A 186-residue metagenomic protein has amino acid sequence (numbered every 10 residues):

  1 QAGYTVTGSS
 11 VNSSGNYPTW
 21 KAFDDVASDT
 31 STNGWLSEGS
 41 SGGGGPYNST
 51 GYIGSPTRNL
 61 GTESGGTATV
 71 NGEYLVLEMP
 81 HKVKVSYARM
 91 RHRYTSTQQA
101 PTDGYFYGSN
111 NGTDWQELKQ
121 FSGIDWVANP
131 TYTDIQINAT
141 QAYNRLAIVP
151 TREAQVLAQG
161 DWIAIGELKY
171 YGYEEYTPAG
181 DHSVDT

Functional and structural regions predicted by a protein language model:
Q1-S10, A179-S183: Extracellular carbohydrate-recognition regions
S14-W20, A27-K119, T131-H182: Aromatic, loop-rich ligand-recognition surfaces of beta-strand-rich domains
G123-N129: Short proline/glycine- and polar residue-rich coil/turn motifs
